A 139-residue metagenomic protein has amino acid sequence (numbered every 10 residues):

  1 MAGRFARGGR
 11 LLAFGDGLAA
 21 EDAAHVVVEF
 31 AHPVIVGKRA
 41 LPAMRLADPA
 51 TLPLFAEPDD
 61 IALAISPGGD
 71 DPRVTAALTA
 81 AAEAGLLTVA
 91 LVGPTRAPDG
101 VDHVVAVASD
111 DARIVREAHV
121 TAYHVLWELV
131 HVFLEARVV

Functional and structural regions predicted by a protein language model:
A2-I61: Glycine-rich, small/polar surface segments that engage phosphate groups of diverse ligands
L11, G85-T88: Hydrophobic beta-strand scaffold residues
G15, A47, S66, A90-G93: Short beta-strand/turn micro-motifs composed of small residues that flank or help shape donor/cofactor-binding pockets
A20-A24, D70-A77: Short glycine/serine/threonine-rich phosphate/pyrophosphate-binding segments that cradle anionic phosphate groups
I61-D71: Short, glycine-rich nucleotide/cofactor-binding loops
T75-G85: Surface-exposed amphipathic alpha-helices with a cationic face
V92-V139: Short alpha-helices
